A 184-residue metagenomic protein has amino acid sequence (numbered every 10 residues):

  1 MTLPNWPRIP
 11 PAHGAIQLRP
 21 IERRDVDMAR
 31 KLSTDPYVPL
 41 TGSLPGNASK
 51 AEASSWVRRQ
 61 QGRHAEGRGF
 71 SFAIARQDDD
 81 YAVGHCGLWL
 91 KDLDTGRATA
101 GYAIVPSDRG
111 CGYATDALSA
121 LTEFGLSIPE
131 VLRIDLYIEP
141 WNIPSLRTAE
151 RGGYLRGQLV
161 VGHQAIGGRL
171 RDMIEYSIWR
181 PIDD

Functional and structural regions predicted by a protein language model:
M1-P36, S71, A75-D184: Acyl-donor (CoA/ACP) binding surface of acyl/acetyltransferases
S33, G42, H64-A65: Hydrophobic residues in alpha-helical segments
Y37-R59, F70-F72: Conserved GNAT-fold acetyl-CoA-binding loop/helix
R59-R63, F124: A generic secondary-structure signal
G62-G67, Y154: Short loop/turn motifs at secondary-structure junctions and domain boundaries
